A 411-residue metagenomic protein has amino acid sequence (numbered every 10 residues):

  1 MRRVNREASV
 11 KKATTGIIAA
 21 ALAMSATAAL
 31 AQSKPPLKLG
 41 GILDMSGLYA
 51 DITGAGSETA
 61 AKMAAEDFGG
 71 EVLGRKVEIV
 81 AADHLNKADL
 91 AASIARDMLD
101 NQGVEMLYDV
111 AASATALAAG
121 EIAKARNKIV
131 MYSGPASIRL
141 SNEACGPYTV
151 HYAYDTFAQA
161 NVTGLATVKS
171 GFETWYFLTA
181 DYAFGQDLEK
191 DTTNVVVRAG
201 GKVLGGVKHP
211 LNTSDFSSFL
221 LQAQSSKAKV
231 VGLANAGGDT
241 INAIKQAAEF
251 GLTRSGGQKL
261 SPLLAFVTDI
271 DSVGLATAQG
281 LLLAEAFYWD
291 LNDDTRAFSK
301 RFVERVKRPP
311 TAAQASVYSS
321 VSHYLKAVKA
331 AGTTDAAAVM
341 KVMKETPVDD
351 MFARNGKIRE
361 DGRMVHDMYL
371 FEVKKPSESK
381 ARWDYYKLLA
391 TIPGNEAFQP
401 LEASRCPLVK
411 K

Functional and structural regions predicted by a protein language model:
M1-K38, R405-K411: Short, low-complexity disordered leader/linker segments with a strong preference for bacterial N-terminal type II
L37, P347, M351-K411: Solvent-exposed, acidic/polar segments of extracytosolic/periplasmic ligand-binding ectodomains
L37-A60, A82-D89, A111-A112, L178-G185 (+1 more regions): Extracytoplasmic "Venus flytrap"
D51-S57, D67, E71-N142, Y152 (+2 more regions): Beta-alpha junction/loop-to-helix N-cap segments that form part of ligand/metal-binding clefts
H84, M131, I138-S141, L211-N212 (+2 more regions): Venus flytrap/periplasmic-binding-protein-like
S93, I138-R139, G146-F250, F287-A297: Extracellular/periplasmic Venus flytrap/periplasmic-binding protein
M98, Q102-A111, M131-S133, Y176-T179 (+4 more regions): Periplasmic-binding protein-like
I244-Y318, K329-T334, S377, D384-K410: Extracellular/periplasmic periplasmic-binding protein-like sensory domains
